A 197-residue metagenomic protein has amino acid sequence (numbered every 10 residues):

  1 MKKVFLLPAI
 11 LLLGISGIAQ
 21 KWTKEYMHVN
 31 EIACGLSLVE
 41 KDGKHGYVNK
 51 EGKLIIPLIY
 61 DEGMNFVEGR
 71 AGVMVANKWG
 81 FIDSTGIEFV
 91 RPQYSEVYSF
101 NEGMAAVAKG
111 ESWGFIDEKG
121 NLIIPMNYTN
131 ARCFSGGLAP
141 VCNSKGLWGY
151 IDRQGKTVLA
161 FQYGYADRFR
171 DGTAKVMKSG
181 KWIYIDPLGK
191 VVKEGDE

Functional and structural regions predicted by a protein language model:
M1-K21: Bacterial Sec-dependent N-terminal signal peptides
Q20-E197: Residue-level detector of conserved, function-critical positions
